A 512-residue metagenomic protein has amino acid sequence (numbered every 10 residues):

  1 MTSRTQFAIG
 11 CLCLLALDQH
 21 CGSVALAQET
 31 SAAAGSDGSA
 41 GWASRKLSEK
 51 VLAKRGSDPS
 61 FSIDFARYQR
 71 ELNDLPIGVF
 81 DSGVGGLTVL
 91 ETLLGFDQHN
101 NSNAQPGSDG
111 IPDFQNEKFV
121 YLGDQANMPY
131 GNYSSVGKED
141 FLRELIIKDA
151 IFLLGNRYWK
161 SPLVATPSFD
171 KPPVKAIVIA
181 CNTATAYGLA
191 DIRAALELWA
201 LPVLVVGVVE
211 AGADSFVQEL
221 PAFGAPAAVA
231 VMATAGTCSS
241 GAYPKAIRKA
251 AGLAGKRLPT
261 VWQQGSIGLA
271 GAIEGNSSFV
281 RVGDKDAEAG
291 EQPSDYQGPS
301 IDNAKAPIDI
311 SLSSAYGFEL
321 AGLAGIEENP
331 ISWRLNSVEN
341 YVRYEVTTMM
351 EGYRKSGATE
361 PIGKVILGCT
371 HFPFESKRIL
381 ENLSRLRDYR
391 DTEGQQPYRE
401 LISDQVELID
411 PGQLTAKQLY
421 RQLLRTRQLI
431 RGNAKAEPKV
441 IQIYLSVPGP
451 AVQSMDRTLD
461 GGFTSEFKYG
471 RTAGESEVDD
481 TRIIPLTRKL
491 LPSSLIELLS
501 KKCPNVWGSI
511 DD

Functional and structural regions predicted by a protein language model:
M1-I9: Bacterial N-terminal signal peptides that target proteins for export
A8-Q19: Bacterial N-terminal signal peptides
Q19-C21, I77: Short linear motifs in intrinsically disordered/low-complexity regions
S23-A27: Boundary at the C-terminal end of the N-terminal hydrophobic targeting segment
E29-D512: Non-catalytic structural scaffold of enzyme domains
